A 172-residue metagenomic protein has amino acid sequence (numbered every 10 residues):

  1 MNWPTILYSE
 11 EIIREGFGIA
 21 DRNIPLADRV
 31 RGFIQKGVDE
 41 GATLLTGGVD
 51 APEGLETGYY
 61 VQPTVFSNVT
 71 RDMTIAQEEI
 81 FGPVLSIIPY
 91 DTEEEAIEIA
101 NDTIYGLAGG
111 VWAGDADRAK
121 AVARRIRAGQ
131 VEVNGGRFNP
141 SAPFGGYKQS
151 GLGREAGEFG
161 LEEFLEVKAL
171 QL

Functional and structural regions predicted by a protein language model:
M1-L7, E15, A51-E53, T57-L172: Conserved C-terminal structural/oligomerization subdomain of aldehyde/semialdehyde dehydrogenase
I12-I19: Short linear capping/connector segments at secondary-structure termini
D21-R31: Short beta-strand to alpha-helix junction loop
G41-D50: Short secondary-structure junctions
